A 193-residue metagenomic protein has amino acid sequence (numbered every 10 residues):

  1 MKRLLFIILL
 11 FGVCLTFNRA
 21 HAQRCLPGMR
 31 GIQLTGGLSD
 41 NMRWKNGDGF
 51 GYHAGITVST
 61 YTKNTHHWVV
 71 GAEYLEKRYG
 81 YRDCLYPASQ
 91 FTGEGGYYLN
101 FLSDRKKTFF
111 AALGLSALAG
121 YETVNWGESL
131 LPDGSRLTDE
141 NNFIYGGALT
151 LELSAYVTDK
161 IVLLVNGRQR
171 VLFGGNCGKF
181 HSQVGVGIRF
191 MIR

Functional and structural regions predicted by a protein language model:
M1-R30: Bacterial Sec-dependent N-terminal signal peptides
H21-G71, R189-R193: Short glycine/proline- and aromatic-enriched beta-strand/turn motifs that initiate or cap beta-hairpins
G28-I32, D48-A54, L85-G93, F109 (+2 more regions): Residues that define the transmembrane beta-barrel architecture of outer-membrane proteins
G31-T35, T123, I161-V162, R168: Ser/Thr- (and often Asn-) enriched beta-sheet segments in non-cytosolic proteins
N41-W44, Y79-Y86, D133-D139, V171-G175: Extracellular loop and loop/strand-boundary signature of outer-membrane beta-barrel proteins
T57-P132, I161, F190-R193: Gram-negative (and chloroplast) outer-membrane scaffold detector with strong preference for beta-barrel transmembrane
K77, G147-R193: Predominantly the C-terminal beta-signal and adjacent terminal strand-loop region of outer-membrane beta-barrel
T92, F101, L130-N166: Extended low-complexity acidic/polar segments
